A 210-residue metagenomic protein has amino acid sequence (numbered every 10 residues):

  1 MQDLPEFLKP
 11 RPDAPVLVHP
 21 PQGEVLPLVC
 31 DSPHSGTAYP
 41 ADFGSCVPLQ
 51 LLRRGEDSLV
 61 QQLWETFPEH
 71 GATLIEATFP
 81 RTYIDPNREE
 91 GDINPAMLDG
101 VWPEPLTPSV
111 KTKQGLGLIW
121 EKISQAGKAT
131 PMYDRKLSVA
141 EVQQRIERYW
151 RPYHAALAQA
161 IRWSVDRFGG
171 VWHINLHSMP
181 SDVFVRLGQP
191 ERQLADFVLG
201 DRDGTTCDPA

Functional and structural regions predicted by a protein language model:
M1-H173, S178-A210: N-terminal catalytic or cofactor-binding beta/alpha core of small enzyme domains
